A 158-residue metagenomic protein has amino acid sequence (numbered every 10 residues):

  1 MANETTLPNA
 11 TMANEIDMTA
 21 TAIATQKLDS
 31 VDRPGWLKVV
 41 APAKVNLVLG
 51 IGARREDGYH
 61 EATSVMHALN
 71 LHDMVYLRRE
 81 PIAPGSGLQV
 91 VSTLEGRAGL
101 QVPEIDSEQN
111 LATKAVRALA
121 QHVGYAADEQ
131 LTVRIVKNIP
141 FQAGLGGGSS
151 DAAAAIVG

Functional and structural regions predicted by a protein language model:
M1-N3, G158: Short intrinsically disordered, low-complexity coil segments enriched in acidic
N3-T5, D29, A83, L145 (+1 more regions): Intrinsic structural disorder
L7-P8, A22: Generic alpha-helical structural signal
A10-T11, A115, G158: Extended rod-forming repeat segments used as scaffolds/tethers
E15-Q142: ATP-binding N-lobe of GHMP and related small-molecule kinases
A143-G158: DPxDG-like acidic metal-binding loop motif
